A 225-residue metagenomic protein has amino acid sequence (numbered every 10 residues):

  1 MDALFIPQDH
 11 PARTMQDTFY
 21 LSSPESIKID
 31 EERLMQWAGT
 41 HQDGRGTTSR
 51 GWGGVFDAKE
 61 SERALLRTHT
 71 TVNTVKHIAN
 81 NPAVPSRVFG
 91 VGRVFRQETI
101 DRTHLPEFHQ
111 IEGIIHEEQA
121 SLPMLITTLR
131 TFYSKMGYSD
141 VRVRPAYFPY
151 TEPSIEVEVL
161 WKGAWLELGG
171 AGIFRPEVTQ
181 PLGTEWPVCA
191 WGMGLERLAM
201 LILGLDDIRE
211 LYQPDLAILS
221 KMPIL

Functional and structural regions predicted by a protein language model:
M1-L225: TRNA-recognition modules of translation machinery and tRNA-sensing kinases, especially anticodon-binding
